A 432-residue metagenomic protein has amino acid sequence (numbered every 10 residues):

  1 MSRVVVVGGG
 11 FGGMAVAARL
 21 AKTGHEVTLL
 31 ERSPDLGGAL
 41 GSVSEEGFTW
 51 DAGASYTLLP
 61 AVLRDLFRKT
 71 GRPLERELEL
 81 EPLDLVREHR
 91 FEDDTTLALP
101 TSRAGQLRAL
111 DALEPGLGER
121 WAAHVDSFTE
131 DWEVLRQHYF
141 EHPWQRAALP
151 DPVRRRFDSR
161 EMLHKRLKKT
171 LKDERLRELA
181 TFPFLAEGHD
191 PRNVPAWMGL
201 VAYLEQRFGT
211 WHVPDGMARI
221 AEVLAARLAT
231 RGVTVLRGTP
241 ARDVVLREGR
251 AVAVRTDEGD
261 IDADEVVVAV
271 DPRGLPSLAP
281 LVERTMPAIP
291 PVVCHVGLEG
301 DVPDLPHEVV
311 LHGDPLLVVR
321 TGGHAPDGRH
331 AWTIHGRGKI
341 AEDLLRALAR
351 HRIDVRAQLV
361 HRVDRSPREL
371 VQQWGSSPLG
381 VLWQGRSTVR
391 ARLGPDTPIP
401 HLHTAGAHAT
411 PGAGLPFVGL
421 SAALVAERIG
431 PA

Functional and structural regions predicted by a protein language model:
S2-E133: N-terminal glycine-rich phosphate/pyrophosphate-binding loop and immediately adjacent elements
H25-V27, V266, A357: Hydrophobic anchor at the start of a short beta-strand that flanks the dinucleotide cofactor-binding loop
A54, A407-G430: A conserved FAD-binding loop/helix module that cradles the flavin
E92-P195: Rossmann-like flavin
D173-E187, D354-P411: A glycine-rich dinucleotide-binding beta-alpha-beta segment and adjacent secondary-structure elements that constitute
L200-A251, R255-D257: Helical element adjacent to the flavin cofactor pocket in flavoenzyme catalytic cores
R242-R329: Mid-domain catalytic core of redox enzymes that form a hydrophobic substrate pocket/lid adjacent to a catalytic redox
C294-Q373: C-terminal segments that line or cap access tunnels to active or ligand-binding sites in enzymes and enzyme-associated
